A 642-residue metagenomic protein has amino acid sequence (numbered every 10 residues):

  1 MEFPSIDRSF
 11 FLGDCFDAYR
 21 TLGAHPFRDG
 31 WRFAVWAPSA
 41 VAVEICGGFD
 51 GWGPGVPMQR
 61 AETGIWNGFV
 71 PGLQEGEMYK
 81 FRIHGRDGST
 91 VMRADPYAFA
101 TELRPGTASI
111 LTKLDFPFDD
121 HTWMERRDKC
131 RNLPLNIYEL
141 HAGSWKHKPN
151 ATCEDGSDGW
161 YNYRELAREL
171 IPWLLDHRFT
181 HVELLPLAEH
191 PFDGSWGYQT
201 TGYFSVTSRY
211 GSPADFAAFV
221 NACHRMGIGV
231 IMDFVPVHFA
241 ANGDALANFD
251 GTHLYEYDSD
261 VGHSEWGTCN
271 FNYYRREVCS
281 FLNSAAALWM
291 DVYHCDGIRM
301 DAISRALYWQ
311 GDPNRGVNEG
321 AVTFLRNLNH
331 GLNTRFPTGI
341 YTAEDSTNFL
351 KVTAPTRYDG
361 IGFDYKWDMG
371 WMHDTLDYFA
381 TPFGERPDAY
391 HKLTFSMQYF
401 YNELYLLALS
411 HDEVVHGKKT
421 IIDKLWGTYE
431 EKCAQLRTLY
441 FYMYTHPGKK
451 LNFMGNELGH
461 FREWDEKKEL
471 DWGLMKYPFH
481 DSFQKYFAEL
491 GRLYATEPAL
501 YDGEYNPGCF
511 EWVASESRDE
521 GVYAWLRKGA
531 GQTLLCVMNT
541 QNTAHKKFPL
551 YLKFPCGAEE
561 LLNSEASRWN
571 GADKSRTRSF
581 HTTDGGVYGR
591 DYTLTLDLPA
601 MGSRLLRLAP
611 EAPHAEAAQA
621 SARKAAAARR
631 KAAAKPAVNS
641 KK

Functional and structural regions predicted by a protein language model:
M1-R32, G53, R60-E139, S144-D158 (+3 more regions): The feature marks proteins involved in alpha-glucan
V35, F81, L140, L184 (+10 more regions): Conserved, mostly hydrophobic/aromatic
W36-V43, W52, K553-C556: Short proline/glycine-enriched turn/loop motifs at strand-loop junctions of beta-rich domains
E75-E77, R578-A618: C-terminal beta-strand-rich structural cap/linker in extracellular carbohydrate-active enzymes
A100-S144, G159, W173, D377-R437 (+2 more regions): Glycine-rich phosphate/pyrophosphate-binding loop and adjacent beta-alpha nucleotide/cofactor-binding cores
E102, T122-N132, H141-V317, F580 (+1 more regions): Substrate-binding/active-site clefts of carbohydrate-active enzymes
H294-D296, Q310-K467, A495-N563, A572: Conserved alpha/beta catalytic core and glycan-binding cleft of carbohydrate-active enzymes
E616-K642: Intrinsically disordered, polybasic Lys/Arg-rich low-complexity tracts
